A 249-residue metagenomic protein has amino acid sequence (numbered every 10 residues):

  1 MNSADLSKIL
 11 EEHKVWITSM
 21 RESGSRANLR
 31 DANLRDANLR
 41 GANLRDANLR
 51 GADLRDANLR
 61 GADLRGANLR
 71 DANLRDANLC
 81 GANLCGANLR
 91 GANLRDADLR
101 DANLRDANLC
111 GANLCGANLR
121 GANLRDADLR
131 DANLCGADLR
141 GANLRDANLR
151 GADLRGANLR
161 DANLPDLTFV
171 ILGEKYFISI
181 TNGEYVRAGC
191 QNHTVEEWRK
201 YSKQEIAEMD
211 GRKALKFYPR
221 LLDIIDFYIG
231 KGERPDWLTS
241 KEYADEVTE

Functional and structural regions predicted by a protein language model:
M1-D101, R105-C110, C115, R120 (+4 more regions): Extended, small-residue-rich solenoid/repeat segments and analogous flexible loops that form exposed scaffolds
M1-N28, P165-E249: N-terminal capping/linker segments that flank leucine-rich repeat
A47, A72, R140, R150 (+2 more regions): A broad, low-amplitude sensor of folded, mature protein cores
L94, L114, L119, L124 (+3 more regions): Elongated, non-catalytic scaffold/linker segments and compositionally distinctive motifs
